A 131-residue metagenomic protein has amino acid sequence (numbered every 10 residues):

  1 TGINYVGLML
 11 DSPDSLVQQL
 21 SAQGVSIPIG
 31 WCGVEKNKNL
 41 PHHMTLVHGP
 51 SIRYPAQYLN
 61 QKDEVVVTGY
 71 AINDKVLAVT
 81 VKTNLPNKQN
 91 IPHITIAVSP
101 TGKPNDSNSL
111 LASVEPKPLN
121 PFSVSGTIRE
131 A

Functional and structural regions predicted by a protein language model:
T1-A131: Histidine-dependent nucleotide/RNA phosphoesterase domain, centered on the 2H-phosphoesterase fold with its duplicated
